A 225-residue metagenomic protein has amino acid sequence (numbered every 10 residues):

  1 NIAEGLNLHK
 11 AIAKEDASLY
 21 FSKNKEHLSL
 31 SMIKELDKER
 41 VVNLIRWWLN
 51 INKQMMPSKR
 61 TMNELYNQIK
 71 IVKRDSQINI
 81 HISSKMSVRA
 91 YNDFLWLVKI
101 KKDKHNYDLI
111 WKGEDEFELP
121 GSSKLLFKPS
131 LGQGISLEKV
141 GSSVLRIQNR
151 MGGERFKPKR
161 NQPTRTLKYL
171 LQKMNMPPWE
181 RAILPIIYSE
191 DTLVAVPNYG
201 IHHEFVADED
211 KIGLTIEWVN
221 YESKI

Functional and structural regions predicted by a protein language model:
N1-I225: AMP-forming adenylation/ATP pyrophosphatase catalytic core
